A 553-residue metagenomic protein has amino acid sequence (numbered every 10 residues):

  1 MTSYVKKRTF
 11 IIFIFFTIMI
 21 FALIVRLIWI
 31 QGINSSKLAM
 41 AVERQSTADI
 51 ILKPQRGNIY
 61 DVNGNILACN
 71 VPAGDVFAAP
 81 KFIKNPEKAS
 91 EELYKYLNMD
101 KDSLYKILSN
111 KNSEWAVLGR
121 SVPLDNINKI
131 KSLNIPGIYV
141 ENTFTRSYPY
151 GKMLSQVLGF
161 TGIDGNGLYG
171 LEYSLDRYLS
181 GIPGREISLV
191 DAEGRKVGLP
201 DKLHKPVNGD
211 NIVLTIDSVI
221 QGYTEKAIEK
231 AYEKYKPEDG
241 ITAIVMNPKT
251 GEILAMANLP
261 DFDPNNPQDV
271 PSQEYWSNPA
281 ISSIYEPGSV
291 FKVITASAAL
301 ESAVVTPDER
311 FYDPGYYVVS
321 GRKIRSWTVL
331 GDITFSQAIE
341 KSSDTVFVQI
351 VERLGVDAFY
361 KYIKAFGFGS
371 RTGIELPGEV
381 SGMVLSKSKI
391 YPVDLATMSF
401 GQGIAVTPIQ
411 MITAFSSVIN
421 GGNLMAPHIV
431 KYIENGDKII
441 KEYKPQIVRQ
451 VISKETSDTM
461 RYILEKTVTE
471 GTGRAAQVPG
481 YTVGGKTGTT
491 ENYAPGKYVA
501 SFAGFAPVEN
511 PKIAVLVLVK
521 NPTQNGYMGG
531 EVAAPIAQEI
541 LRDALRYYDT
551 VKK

Functional and structural regions predicted by a protein language model:
M1-P267, D357-G369, K520-K553: Periplasmic/cell-envelope proteins involved in peptidoglycan metabolism and beta-lactam response
A68, V190-L203, I241-S289, I294-P522 (+2 more regions): Beta-lactam-recognizing serine transpeptidase/beta-lactamase-like catalytic domain environment
